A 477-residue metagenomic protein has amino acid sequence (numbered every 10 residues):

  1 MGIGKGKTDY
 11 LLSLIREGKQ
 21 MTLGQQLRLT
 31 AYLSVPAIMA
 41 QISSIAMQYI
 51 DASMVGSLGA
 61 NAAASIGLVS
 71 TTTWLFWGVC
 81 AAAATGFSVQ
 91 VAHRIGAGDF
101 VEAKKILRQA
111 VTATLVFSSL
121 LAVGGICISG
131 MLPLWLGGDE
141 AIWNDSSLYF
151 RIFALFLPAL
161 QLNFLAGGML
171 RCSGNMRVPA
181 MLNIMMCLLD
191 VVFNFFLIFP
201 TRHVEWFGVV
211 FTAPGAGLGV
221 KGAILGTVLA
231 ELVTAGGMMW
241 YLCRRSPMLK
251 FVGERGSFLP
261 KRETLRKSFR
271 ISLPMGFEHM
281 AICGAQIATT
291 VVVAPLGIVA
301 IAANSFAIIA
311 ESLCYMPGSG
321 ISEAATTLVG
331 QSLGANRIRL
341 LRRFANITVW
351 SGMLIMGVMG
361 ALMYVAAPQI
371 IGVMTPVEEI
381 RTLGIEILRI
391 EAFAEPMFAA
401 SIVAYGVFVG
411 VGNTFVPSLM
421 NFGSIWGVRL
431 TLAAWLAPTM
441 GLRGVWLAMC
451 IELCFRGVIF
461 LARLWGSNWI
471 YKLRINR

Functional and structural regions predicted by a protein language model:
M1-A37, V91-P158, L189, P200 (+3 more regions): Short alpha-helical transmembrane segments in multi-pass integral membrane proteins
M21-S53, S57-L58, T71-G86, Q90 (+5 more regions): N-terminal transmembrane alpha-helices
Q26, I50-M54, A62, F87 (+11 more regions): Hydrophobic alpha-helical segments typical of transmembrane helices and their membrane-interface/capping positions
Y32-D51, I152, N163, M186 (+5 more regions): Transmembrane helical elements of multi-pass membrane transporters/channels
I42, A46-A64, P133-E140, F196-P200 (+6 more regions): Helix-terminus/linker motif at the lipid-water interface of multi-pass membrane proteins
Y49-S53, V123, M131, L165-M169 (+8 more regions): Alpha-helical transmembrane segments of multipass membrane proteins
A63-V123, L160-P179, T290, A303-A367 (+1 more regions): Small-residue-rich hydrophobic transmembrane alpha-helices
A84, F153-R171, P179-C187, A223-M239 (+4 more regions): Short runs within selected transmembrane alpha-helices of multi-pass transporters and secretion channels
